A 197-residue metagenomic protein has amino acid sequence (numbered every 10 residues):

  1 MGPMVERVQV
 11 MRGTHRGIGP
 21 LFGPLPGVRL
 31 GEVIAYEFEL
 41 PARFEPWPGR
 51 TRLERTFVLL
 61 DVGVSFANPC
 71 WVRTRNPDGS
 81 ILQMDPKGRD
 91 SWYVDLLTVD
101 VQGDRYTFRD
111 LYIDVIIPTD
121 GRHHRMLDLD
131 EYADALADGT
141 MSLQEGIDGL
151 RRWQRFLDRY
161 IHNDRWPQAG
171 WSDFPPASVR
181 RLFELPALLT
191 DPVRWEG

Functional and structural regions predicted by a protein language model:
M1-T56: Charge-rich, low-complexity N-terminal segments
L30, K87-G88, P118-D120: Short, well-ordered loop/turn elements at secondary-structure boundaries
I34, E39, F44-P48, R52-L59 (+3 more regions): Intrinsically disordered terminal and processing segments
T56-I113: Structured beta-strand/loop patches that form or line metal/cofactor-binding pockets in enzymes
D95-L97, V101, Y106, L150-N163: A long amphipathic alpha-helix within ATP-dependent nucleotide-binding catalytic cores
L111-R159: A hydrophobic, small-residue-rich beta->alpha segment in the mid-to-C-terminal subdomain of diverse proteins
R152-G197: Cysteine/selenocysteine-centered motifs that mediate thiol-based redox chemistry or coordinate metal-sulfur cofactors
